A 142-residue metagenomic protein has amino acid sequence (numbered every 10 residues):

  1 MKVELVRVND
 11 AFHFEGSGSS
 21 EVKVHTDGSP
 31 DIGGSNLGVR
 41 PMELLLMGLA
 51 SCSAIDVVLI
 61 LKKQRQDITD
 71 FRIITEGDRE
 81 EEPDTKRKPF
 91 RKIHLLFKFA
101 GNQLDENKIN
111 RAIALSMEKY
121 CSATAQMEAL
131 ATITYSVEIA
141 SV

Functional and structural regions predicted by a protein language model:
M1-M47, V58-V142: Extended beta-strand/beta-hairpin segments
